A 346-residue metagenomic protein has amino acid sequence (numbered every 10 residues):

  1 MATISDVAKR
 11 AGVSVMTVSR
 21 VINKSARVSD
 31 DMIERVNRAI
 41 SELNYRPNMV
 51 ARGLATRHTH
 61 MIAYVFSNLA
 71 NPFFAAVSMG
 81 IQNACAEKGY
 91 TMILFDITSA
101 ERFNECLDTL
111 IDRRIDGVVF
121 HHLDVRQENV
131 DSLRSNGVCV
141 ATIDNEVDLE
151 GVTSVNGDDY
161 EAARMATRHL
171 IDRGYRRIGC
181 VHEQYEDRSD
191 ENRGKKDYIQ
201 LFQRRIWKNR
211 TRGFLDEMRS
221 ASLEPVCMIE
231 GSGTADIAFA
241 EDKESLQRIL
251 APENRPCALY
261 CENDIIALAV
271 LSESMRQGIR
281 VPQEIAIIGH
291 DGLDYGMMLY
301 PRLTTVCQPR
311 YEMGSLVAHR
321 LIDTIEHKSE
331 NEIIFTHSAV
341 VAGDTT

Functional and structural regions predicted by a protein language model:
M1-T59: N-terminal helix-turn-helix DNA-binding module of bacterial transcription factors
A2-S5, R57-D172, A251-N254: Alpha-helical recognition/docking segments in bacterial nutrient-uptake and carbohydrate-utilization systems
T17-R20, L54-A70, R177-Q200: Short beta-strand segments enriched in small/hydrophobic residues
E42, N83-I93, R134-T142, E146-T346: Bacterial carbohydrate/catabolite-sensing allosteric modules
E42-N48, S99-R102, H122-L123, L271: Short gly/ser/thr-rich secondary-structure transition/capping motifs
M49, A75-A76, E105, S272 (+2 more regions): Generic recognition of short, well-ordered alpha-helical segments
